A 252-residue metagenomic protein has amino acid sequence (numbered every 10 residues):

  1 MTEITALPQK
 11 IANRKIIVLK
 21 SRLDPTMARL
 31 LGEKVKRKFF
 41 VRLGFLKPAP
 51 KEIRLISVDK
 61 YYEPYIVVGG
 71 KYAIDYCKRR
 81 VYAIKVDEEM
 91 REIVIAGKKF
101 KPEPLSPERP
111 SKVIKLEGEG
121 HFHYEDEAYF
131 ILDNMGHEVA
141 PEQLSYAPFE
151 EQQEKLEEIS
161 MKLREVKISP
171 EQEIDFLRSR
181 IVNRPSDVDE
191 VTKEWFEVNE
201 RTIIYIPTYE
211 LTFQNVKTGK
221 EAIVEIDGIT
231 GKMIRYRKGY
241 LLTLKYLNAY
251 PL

Functional and structural regions predicted by a protein language model:
T2-V216, E221, K238-L252: Charged, low-complexity helical/coil segments in non-catalytic cytosolic or luminal regions
K217, I229-T230: Solvent-exposed strand-loop boundary residues in beta-sheet-rich modules
E221-V224, G228: C-terminal soluble interaction/assembly domains
T230-R237: Mixed-charge, glycine-accented linear interaction segment located at domain edges/termini
